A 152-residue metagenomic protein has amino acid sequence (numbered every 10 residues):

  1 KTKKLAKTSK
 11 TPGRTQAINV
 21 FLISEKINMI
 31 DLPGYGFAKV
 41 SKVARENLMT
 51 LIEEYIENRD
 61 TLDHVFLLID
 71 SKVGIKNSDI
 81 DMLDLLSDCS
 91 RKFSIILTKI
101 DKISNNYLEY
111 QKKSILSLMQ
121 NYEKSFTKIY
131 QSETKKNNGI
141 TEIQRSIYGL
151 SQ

Functional and structural regions predicted by a protein language model:
K1-A44, G149-Q152: Conserved G1/Walker A P-loop phosphate-binding module
P12-T15, V20-I23, I56-L62, I75 (+2 more regions): Conserved catalytic network of the ASCE P-loop NTPase/AAA+ motor domain
R14, I27, G34-F37, K72-G74 (+2 more regions): Conserved nucleotide-binding/hydrolysis micro-motifs of P-loop NTPases
N19-K26, H64, S87-F93, K124-T127 (+2 more regions): Structured catalytic cores of enzymes that bind and process phosphorylated ligands/cofactors
A38-V43, G74-I80, N105-K112: Conserved ATPase-coupling elements of RecA-like P-loop NTPase cores
A44-K72, D84-I96: Inter-motif core of Ras-like GTPase G domains
K102-Q152: Canonical P-loop GTPase G-domain recognition
